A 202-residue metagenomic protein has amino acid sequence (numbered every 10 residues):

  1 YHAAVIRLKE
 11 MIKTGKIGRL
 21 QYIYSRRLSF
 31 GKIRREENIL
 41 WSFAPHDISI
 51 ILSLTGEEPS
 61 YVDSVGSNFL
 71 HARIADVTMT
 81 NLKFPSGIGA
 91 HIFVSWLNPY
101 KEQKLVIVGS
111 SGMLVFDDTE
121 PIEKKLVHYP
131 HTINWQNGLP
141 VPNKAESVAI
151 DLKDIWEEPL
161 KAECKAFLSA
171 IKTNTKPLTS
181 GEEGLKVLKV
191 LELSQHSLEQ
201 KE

Functional and structural regions predicted by a protein language model:
Y1-A4, S29-Y61, A75-D76, E183-G184: Mid-domain beta-loop-alpha active-site segment that forms a flexible, acidic cofactor/metal-binding surface
Y1-K32: A contiguous active-site-proximal alpha/beta segment in oxidoreductase catalytic domains
E10-T14, I39-S42, T132-I133: Short, hinge-like loop/turn segments at secondary-structure boundaries
K13-K16, G56, K172, E199: Residue-level signal for alpha-helix termini/capping positions
E36-W41, A149-E158: A short glycine-threonine-serine/GTX helix/turn-capping micro-motif
P45-K125, Y129-P130, E157-K176: Contiguous beta-strand/loop segments that form the cofactor/metal-binding neighborhood of enzyme cores
P85, A166-E202: C-terminal helix-rich "cap/oligomerization" subdomain common to oxidoreductases
V127-I150: Charged, glycine/proline-rich intrinsically disordered loops and linkers
